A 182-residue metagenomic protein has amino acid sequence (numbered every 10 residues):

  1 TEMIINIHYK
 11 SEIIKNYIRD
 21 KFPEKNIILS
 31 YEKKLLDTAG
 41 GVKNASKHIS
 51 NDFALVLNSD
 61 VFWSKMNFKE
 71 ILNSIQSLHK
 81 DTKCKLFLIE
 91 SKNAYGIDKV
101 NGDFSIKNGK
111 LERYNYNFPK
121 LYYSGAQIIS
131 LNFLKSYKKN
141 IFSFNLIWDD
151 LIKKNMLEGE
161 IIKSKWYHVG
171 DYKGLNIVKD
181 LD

Functional and structural regions predicted by a protein language model:
T1-N58, S136-K139: Conserved N-terminal catalytic core of the sugar/cofactor nucleotidyltransferase
I5, V56, C84-F87, G159: Structural beta-sheet core signal
H8, S30-E32, F87-I89, Y114 (+1 more regions): Conserved beta-strand termini and adjacent loop/short-helix elements that scaffold enzyme active sites in alpha/beta
Y9, K85-D103: Short beta-strand-to-loop element that shapes/binds the nucleotide-sugar donor at the catalytic cleft/hinge
D20-E24, S46-H48, N73-S74, N101-K107 (+1 more regions): Short, hinge-like loop/turn segments at secondary-structure boundaries
N51, K80-K83: Short, high-confidence coil segments that cap the C-terminus of an alpha-helix and link into the following beta-strand
L55-L57, F62, F68-L78, K92-G96 (+1 more regions): Catalytic-core segments of class I nucleotidyltransferases/pyrophosphorylases that form NMP-activated intermediates
